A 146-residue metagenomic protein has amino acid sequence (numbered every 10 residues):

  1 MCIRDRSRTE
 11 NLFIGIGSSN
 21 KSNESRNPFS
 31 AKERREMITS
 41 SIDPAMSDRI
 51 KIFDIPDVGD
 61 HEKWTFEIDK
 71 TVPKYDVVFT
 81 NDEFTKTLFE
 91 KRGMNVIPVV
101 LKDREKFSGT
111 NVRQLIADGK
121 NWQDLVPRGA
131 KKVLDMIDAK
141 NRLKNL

Functional and structural regions predicted by a protein language model:
R4-L146: Nucleotidyltransferase catalytic core that binds NTPs
